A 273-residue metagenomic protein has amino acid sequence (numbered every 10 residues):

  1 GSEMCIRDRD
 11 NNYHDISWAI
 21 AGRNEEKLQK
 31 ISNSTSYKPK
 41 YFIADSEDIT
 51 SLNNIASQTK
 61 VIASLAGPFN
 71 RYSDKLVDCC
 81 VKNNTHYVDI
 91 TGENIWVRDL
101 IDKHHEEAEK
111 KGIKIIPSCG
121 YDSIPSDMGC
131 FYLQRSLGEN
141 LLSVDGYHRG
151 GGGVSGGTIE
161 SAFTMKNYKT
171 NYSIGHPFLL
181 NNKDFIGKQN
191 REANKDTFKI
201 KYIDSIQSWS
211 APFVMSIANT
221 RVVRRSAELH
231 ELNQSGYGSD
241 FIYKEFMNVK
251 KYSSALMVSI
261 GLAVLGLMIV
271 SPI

Functional and structural regions predicted by a protein language model:
G1-I6: Short, small-residue-biased leader/transition segments that mark boundaries at the very start of proteins
Y13-K27: Conserved glycine-rich Rossmann-like NAD(P)H-binding loop of the short-chain dehydrogenase/reductase
S17-A19, K40, D145: A structural signal for isolated positions on well-ordered beta-strands in alpha/beta enzyme cores
A19, F42, I62-S64, Y87-I90 (+1 more regions): Short catalytic-loop micro-motif centered on adjacent basic/acidic residues
I31-K38: Short, conserved SAM-binding/catalytic segment of Class I S-adenosyl-L-methionine-dependent methyltransferases
I43-V61, L65-R71: Conserved Rossmann-fold cofactor-binding substructure of NAD(P)-dependent oxidoreductases
F69-D184, V222: Glycine-/Pro-rich loop/turn segments that contact NAD(P) or position catalytic residues in Rossmann-like domains
R135-I273: C-terminal catalytic/substrate-binding lobe primarily of soluble NAD(P)-dependent oxidoreductases
